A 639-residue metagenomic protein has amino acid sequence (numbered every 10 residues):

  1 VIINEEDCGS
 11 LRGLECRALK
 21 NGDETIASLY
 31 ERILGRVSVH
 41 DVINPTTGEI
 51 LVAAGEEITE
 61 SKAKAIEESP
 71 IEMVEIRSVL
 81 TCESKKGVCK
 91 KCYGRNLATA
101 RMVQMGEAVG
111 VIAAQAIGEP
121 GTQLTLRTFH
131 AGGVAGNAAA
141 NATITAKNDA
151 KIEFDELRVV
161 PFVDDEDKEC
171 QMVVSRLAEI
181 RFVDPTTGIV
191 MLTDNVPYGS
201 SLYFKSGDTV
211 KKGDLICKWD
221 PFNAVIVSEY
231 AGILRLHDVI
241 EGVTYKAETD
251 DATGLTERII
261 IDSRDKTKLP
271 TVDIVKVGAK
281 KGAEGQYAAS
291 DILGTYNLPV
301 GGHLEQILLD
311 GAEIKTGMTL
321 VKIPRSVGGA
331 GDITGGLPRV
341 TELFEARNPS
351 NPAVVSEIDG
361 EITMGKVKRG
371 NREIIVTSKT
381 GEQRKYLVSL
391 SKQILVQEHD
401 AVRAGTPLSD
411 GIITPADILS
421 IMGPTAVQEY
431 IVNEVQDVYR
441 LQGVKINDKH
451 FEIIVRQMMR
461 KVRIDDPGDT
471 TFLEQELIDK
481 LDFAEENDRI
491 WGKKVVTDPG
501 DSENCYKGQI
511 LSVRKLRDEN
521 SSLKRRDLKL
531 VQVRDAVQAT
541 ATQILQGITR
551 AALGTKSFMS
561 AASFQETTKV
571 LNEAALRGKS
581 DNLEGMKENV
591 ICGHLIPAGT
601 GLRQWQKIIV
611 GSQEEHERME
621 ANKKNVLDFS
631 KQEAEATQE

Functional and structural regions predicted by a protein language model:
V1-E639: Intrinsically disordered, low-complexity regulatory segments
